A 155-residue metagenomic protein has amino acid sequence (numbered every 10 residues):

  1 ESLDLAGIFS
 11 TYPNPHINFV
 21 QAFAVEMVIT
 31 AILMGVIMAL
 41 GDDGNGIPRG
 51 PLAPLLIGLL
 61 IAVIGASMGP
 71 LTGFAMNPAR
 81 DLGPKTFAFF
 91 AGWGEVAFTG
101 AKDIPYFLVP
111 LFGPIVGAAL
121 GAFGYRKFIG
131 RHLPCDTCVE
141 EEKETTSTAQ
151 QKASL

Functional and structural regions predicted by a protein language model:
E1-L155: Membrane-interface helix-loop junctions and terminal tails of multi-pass membrane proteins
